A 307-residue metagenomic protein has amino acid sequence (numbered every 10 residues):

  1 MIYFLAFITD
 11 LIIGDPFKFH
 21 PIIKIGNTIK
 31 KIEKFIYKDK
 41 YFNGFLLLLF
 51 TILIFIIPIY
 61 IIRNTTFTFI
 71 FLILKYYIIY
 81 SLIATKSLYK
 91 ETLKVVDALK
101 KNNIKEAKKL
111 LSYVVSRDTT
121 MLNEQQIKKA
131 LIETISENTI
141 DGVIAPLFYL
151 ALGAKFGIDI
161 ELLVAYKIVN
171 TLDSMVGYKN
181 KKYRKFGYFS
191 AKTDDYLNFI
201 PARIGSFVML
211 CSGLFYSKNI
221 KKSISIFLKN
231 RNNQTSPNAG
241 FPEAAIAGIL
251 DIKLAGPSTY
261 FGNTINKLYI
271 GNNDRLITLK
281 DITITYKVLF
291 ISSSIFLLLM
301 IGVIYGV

Functional and structural regions predicted by a protein language model:
M1-A165, V169, G177-V307: Hydrophobic alpha-helical transmembrane segments
